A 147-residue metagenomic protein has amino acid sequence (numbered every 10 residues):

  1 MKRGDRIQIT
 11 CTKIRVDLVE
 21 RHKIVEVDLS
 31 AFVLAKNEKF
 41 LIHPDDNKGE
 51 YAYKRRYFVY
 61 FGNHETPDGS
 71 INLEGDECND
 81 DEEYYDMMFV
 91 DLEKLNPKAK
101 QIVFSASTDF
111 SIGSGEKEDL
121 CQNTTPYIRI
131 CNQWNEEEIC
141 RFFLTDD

Functional and structural regions predicted by a protein language model:
M1-D147: Intrinsic-disorder/low-complexity signal
